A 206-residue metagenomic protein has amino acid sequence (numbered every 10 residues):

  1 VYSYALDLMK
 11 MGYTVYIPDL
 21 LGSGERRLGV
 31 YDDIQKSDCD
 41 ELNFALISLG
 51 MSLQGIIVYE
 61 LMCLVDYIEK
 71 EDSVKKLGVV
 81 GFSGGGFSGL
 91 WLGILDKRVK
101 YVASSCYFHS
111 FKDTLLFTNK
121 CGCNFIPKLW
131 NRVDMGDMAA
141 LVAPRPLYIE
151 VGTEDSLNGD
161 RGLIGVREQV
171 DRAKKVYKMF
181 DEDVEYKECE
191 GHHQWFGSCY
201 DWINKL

Functional and structural regions predicted by a protein language model:
V1-Y59, E69, D113-L116: Cap/lid segment of the alpha/beta-hydrolase catalytic domain
L6, L90-W91, A140: Alpha-helical segments flanking ligand/cofactor-binding loops in enzyme cores
E41, S48, V99-A140, P144 (+2 more regions): Mobile cap/lid helix-loop segments that gate and shape the active-site cleft of serine hydrolases
I56, M62-N131: Primarily recognizes the serine-hydrolase "nucleophile elbow" in alpha/beta-hydrolase and SGNH/GDSL folds
Y107, V151-D155: Cell-envelope and extracellular/periplasmic
V142, I149-V151: Short beta-strand/loop motif that positions the catalytic acidic residue of the alpha/beta-hydrolase fold
E154-I164, H193-Q194: Acidic catalytic loop of the alpha/beta-hydrolase fold
D171-L206: C-terminal catalytic histidine-bearing segment of alpha/beta-hydrolase fold enzymes
